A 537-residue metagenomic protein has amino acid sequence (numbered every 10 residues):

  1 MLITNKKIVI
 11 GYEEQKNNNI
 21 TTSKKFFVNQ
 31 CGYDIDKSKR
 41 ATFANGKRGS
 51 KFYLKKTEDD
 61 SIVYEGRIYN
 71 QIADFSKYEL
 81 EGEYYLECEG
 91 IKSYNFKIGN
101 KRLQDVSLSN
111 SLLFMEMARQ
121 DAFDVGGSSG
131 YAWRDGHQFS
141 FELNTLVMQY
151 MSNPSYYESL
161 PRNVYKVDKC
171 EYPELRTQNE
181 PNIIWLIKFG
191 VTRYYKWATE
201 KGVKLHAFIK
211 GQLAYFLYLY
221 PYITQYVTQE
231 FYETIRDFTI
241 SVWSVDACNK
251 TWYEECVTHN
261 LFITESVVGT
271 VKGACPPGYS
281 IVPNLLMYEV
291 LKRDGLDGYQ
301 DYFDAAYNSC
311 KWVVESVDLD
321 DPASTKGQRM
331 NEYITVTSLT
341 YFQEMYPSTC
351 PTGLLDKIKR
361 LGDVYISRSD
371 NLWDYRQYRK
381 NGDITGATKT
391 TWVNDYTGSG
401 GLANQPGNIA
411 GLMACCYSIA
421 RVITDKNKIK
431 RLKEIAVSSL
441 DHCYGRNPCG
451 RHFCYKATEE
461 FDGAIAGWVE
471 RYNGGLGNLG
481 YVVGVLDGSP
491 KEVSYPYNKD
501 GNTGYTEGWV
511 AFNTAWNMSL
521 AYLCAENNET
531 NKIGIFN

Functional and structural regions predicted by a protein language model:
M1-I8, N528: Ser/Thr/Pro-rich, low-complexity mucin-like regions that serve as glycosylated stalks/linkers or repetitive adhesive
V9-A44, G99-R119: Non-catalytic, glycine-rich low-complexity segments
G11-N17, C170-Q178, K430-R431: Short aromatic-glycine motifs in intrinsically disordered, low-complexity regions
Q30-Y53, T57-K92, R119-Q149, E174-T177 (+5 more regions): Aromatic (Trp/Tyr) and acidic
E87-E89, L103-E233, I240-W243: N-terminal catalytic cores of secreted or lumenal carbohydrate-active enzymes
Y94-K97: C-terminal edge beta-strand
G99-D124, N179-G202, E230-V257, D301-P322 (+2 more regions): Long, well-ordered core segments of solenoidal/helical folds
I187, Y194-Y302, V317-L339: Aromatic-lined, polymer-binding surfaces characteristic of secreted/periplasmic polysaccharide-degrading enzymes
